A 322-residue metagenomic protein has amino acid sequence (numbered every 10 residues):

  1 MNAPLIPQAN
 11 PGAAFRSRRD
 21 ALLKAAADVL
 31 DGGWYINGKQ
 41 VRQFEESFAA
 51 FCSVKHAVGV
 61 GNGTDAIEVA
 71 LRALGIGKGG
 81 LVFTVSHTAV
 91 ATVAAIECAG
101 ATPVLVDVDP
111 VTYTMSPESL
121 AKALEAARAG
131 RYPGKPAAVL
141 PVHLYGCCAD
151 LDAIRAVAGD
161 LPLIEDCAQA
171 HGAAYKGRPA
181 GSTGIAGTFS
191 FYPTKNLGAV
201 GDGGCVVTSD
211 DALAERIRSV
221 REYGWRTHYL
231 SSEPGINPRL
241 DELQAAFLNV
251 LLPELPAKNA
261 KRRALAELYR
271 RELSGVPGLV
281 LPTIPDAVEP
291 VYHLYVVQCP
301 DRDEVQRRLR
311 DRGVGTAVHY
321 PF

Functional and structural regions predicted by a protein language model:
M1-W34, K39: N-terminal "arm"/small-domain region of PLP-dependent enzymes with the aminotransferase-like
I6, G80, L161-P162: Hydrophobic "anchor" residues on beta-strands that sit immediately upstream of conserved functional sites
G12, V41-E46, V54-A57, E118 (+6 more regions): PLP-dependent aminotransferase class I/II
W34-L81, H87, A95-C98, L105-D107 (+2 more regions): Phosphate-binding glycine-rich loop
A94-I96, N196, L243: Hydrophobic/aromatic ligand-binding patch that stacks against planar heteroaromatic rings of cofactors or nucleotides
T102-T112, A317-H319: Short beta-strand->loop structural element characteristic of the AMP-binding/adenylate-forming
V111-A199, V207: Active-site phosphate-binding strand-loop segment of PLP-dependent enzymes
